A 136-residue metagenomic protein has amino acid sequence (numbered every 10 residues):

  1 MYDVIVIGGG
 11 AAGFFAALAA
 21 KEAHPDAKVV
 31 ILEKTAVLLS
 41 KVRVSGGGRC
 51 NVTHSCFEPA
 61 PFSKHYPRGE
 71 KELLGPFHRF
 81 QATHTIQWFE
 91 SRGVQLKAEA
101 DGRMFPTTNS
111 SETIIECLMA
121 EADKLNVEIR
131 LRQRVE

Functional and structural regions predicted by a protein language model:
M1-A12, V30: Beta1/beta-strand and adjacent pyrophosphate-binding region of the FAD-binding site in flavoprotein oxidoreductases
I5, K21-G47: Glycine-rich FAD pyrophosphate-binding loop
A12-A16, L38-K41: Short N-terminal binding/cap micro-motifs at the start of the first secondary-structure element
L18, E22, A120: Short, well-ordered alpha-helices that flank and scaffold nucleotide-derived cofactor binding pockets
R49-A98: Glycine-rich active-site loop/strand segments that organize a redox cofactor
L73-T83, A100-A120, R130: Short beta-strand to alpha-helix junction loop
L131-E136: A conserved short coil-to-beta-strand element within the FAD-binding core of flavoproteins
